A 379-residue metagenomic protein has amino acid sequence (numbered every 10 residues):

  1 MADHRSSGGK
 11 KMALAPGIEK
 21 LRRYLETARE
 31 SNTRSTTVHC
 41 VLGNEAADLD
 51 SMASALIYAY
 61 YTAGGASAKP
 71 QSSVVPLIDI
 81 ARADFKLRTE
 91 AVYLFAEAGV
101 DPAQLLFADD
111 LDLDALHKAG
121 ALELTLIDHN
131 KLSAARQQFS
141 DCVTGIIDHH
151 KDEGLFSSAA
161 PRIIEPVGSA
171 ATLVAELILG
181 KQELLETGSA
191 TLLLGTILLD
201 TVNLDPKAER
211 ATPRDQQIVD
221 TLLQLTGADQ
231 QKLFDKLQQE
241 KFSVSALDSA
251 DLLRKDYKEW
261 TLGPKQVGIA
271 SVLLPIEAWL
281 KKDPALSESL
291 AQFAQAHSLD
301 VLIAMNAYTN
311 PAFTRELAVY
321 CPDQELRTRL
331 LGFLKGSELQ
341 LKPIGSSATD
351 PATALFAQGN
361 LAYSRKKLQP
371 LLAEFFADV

Functional and structural regions predicted by a protein language model:
A2-V379: Replace "Mg2+/Mn2+-dependent" with "divalent metal-dependent
